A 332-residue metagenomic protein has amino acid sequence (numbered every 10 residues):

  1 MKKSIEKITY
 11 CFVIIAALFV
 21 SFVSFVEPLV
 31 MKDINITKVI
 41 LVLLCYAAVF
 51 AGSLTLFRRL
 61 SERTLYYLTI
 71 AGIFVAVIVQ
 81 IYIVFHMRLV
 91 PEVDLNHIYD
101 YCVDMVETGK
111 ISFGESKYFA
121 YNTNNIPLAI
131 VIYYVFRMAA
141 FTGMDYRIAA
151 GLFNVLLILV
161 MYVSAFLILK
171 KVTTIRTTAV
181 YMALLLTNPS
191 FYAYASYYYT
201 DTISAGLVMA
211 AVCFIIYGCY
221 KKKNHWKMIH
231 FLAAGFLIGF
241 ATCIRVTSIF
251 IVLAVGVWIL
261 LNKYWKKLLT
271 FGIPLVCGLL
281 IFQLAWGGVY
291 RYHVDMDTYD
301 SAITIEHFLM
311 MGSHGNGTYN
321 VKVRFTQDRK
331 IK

Functional and structural regions predicted by a protein language model:
M1-I81, F271-V276: Start-transfer (signal-anchor) and selected internal transmembrane alpha helices of multi-pass inner/ER membrane
F85-V93, G109-I130: Membrane-proximal lumenal/periplasmic loop motifs of glycosylation machinery
D100-Y101, K117-M144, V155: Short hydrophobic/aromatic helix or loop-helix immediately within or flanking a transmembrane segment in polytopic
I111, R291-K332: Membrane-proximal stem/loop segments at transmembrane-domain junctions that anchor or position
I148, A165-T187: Transmembrane-helix signature of polytopic, membrane-embedded enzymes that assemble or transfer cell-envelope glycans
L152-V172, A210: Transmembrane-helix motifs of polytopic, lipid-linked glycan transferases
S190-S204: Short acidic/glycine- and proline-prone juxtamembrane loop motifs at membrane-interface regions of multi-pass membrane
H230-R245, V255-V257, P274-F282: Membrane-interface alpha helices of multi-pass inner-membrane proteins
